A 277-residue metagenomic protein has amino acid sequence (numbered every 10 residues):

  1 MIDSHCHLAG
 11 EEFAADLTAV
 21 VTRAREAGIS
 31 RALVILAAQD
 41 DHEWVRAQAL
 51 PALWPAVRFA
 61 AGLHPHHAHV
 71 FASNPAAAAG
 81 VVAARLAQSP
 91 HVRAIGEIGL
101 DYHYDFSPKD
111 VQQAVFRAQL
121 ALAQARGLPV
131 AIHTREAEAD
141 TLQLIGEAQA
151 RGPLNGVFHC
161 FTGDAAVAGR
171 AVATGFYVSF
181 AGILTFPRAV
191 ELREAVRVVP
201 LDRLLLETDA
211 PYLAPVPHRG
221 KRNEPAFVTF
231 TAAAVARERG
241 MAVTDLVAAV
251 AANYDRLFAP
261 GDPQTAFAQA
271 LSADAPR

Functional and structural regions predicted by a protein language model:
M1-R277: Mid-domain alpha/beta scaffold segments of enzyme catalytic cores
